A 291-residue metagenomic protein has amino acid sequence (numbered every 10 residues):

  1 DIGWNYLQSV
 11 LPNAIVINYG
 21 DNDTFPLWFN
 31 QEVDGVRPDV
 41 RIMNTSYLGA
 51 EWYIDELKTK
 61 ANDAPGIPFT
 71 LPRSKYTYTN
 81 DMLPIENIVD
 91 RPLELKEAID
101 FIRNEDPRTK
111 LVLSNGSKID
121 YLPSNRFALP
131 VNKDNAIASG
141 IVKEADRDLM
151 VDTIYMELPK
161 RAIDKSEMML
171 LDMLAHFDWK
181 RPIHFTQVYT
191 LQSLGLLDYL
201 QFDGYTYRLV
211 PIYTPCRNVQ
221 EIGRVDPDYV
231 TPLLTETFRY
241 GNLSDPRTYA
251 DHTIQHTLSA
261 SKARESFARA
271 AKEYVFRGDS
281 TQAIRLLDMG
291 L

Functional and structural regions predicted by a protein language model:
D1-N13, F25-L291: ER/secretory pathway lumenal C-terminal domains and tails of membrane proteins involved in glycoprotein biogenesis
